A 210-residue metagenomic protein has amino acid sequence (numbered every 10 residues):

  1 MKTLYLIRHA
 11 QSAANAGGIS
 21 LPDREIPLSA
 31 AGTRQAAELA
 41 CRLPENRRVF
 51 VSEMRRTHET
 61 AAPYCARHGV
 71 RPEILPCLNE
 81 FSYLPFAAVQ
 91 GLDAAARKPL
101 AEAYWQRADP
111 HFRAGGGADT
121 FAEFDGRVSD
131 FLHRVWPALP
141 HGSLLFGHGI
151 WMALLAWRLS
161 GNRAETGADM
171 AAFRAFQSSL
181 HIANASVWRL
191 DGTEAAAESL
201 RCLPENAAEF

Functional and structural regions predicted by a protein language model:
M1-Y5: Extreme N-terminal starter segment of soluble prokaryotic enzymes
I7-I74: Active-site-proximal alpha-helix that buttresses catalytic centers in soluble enzyme cores
S12, W151-M152: Short active-site segment of divalent metal-dependent hydrolases/proteases that encodes the spacing between
P27, A66-R127, S179: Phosphate-handling substructures
L43-E45, V135-H141: Glycine-rich phosphate-binding loop signature in dinucleotide/nucleotide-binding domains
S52-M54, C77, G142-I150, W157: Short, well-ordered beta-to-alpha junction loops that form the rim of enzyme active sites and present histidine/acidic
P63, L154, R158: Active-site signature of alpha/beta-hydrolase-fold catalytic machinery across serine- and Asp/Cys-nucleophile hydrolases
F81-A95, W157-F210: Acidic, low-complexity terminal tails and accessory targeting/binding regions of phosphate-metabolizing enzymes
